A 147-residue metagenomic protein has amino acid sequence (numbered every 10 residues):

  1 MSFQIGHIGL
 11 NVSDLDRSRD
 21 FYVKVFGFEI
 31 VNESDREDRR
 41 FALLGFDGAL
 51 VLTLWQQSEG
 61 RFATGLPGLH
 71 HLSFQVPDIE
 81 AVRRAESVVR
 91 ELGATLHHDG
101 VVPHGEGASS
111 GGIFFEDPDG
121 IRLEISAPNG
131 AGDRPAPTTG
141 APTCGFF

Functional and structural regions predicted by a protein language model:
M1-D16, L69-F74, N129-F147: N-terminal beta-strand motif that seeds the catalytic metal site of vicinal oxygen chelate
S2, N11-L52, Q56: Core segments of cupin and vicinal oxygen chelate
Q4-S13, A42-G45, F62-R90, S110-E116 (+1 more regions): Vicinal oxygen chelate
H7, F26, E124: Short catalytic micro-motifs in class I SAM-dependent methyltransferases
R40, E59-G60, G100-G105: Short, solvent-exposed loop/turn elements at beta->coil junctions and helix N-caps that rim active or binding pockets
V51, R61-F62: Hydrophobic, well-ordered secondary-structure segments that either form specific early membrane-associated helices used
E59, P77, P128-G130: Short coil/turn motifs at secondary-structure junctions
E86-F147: Vicinal oxygen chelate
